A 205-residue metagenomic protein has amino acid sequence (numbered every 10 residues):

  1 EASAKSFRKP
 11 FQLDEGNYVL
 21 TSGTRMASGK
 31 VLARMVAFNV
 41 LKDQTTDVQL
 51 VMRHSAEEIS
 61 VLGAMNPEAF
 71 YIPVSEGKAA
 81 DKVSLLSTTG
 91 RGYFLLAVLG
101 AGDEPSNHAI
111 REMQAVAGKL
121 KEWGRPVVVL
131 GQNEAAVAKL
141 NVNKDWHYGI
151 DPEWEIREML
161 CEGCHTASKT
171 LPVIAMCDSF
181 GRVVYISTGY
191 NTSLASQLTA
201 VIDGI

Functional and structural regions predicted by a protein language model:
E1-Q12: Short, acidic Ser/Thr/Gly-rich low-complexity loop/linker segments typical of extracellular and cell-surface proteins
A4, R25-R53: Structured interaction patches on ligand/partner-binding surfaces of diverse proteins
D14-A27: A short, solvent-exposed beta-strand micro-motif common in secreted/extracellular proteins
L41-T45, L62-E68: Solvent-exposed, conformationally flexible loop/turn segments
V51-A64, T170-I205: Thiol-/selenol-based redox modules, centered on thioredoxin-like and closely related oxidoreductase domains
P67-F94, E112-A115: A short beta-strand-turn-helix
G92-F94, V98-K144, E155-M159: Structural microenvironment flanking redox-active thiols in thiol-disulfide oxidoreductases
V127-V128, K139-S179: Short, internal strand/loop/helix patches that form the active-site neighborhood or redox-interaction surface
